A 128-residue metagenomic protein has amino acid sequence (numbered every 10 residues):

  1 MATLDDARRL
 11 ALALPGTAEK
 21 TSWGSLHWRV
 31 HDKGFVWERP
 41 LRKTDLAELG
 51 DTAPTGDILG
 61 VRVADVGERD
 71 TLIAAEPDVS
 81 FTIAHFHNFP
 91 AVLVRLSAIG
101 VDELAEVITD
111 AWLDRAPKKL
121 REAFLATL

Functional and structural regions predicted by a protein language model:
M1-L128: Charge-dense, helix-prone N-terminal extensions
